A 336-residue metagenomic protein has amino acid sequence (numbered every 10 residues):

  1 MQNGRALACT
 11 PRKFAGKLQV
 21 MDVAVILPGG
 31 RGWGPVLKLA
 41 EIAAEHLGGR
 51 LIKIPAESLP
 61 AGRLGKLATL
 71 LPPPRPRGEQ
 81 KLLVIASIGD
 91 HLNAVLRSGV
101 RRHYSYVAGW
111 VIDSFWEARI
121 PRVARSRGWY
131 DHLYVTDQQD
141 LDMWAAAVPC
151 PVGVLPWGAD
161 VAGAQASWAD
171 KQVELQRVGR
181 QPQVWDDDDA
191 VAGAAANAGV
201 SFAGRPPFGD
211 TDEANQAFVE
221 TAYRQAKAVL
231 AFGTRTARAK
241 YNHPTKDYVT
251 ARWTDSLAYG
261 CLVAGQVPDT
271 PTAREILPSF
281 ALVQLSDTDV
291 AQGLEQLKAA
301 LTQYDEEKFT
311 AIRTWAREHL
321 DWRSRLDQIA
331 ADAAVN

Functional and structural regions predicted by a protein language model:
G4, P11-P73, G78, A86-V95 (+4 more regions): Nucleotide-sugar donor-binding catalytic core of glycosyltransferases
L83-I85, G109-W110, Q176-V178, R313: Short catalytic-loop micro-motif centered on adjacent basic/acidic residues
G99-Y104, A124-G128: Short, conserved loop/helix-junction motifs that constitute active-site signature segments in enzyme catalytic cores
V100-S114: Active-site proximal beta-strand in glycosyltransferases
W144-A145, G293-L297: C-terminal helix of von Willebrand factor
T250, A281-D289, A300-T302: Conserved acidic donor-binding segment of nucleotide-sugar-dependent glycosyltransferases
T288, A299-A333: A charged, aromatic-enriched C-terminal amphipathic alpha-helix characteristic of glycosyltransferases across folds
